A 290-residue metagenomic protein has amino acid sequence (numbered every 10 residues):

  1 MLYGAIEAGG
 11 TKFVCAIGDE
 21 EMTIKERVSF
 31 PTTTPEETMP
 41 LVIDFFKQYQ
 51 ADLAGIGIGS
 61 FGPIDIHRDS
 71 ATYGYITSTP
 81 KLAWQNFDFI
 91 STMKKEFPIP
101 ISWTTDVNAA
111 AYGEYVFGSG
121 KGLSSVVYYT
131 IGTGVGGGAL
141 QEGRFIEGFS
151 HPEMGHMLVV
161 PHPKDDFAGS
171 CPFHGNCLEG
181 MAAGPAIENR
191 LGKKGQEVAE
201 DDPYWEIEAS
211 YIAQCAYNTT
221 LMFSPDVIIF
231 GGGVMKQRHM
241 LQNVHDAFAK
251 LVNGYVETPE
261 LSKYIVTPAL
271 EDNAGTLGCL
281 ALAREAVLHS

Functional and structural regions predicted by a protein language model:
M1-I56, I64-T72, S91-I101, V116-S125 (+1 more regions): ATP-binding/phosphotransfer module of carbohydrate and carboxylate kinases, centering on a glycine-rich
K12, A109, T133-G136: Conserved A3 ("GATE") glycine/threonine-rich loop of ANL adenylate-forming enzymes
S29-F30, L82, S150-H151: Residue-level structural signal for beta-strand termini and adjacent loop
F61: Conserved NAD(P)H cofactor-binding loop of Rossmann-fold oxidoreductase domains
S70-Q85: A charged helix-plus-loop insertion that forms the helical arch/lid used to bind and gate nucleic-acid substrates
T92, A110-A111: Short alpha-helix plus adjacent loop in nuclease-associated cores
W103-V107: Short loop/edge segments at beta-strand edges and connector loops that shape dinucleotide/nucleotide cofactor-binding
K121-C177: Glycine-rich phosphate-binding loop of actin/hexokinase-like ATP-binding domains
